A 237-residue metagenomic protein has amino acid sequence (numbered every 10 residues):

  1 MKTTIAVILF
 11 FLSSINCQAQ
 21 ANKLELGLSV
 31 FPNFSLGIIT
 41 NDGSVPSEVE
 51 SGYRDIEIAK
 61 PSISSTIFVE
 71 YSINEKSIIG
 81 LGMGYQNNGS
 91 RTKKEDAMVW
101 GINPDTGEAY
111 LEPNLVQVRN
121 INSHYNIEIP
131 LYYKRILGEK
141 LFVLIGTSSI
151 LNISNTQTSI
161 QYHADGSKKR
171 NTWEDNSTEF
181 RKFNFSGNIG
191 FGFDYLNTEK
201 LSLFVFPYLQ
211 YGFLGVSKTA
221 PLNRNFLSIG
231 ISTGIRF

Functional and structural regions predicted by a protein language model:
M1-F34, L141, S232-F237: Bacterial Sec-dependent N-terminal signal peptides
Q20-S72, K76-G80: Short glycine/proline- and aromatic-enriched beta-strand/turn motifs that initiate or cap beta-hairpins
A21, N74-K76, I136-G138, L196-T198: Outer-membrane beta-barrel channels and translocator barrels
L28-P32, S65-Y71, M83-Y85, I127-R135 (+4 more regions): Residues on the lipid-exposed face of transmembrane beta-strands in outer-membrane beta-barrel proteins
L36-K60, N87-H124, N152-N184, G215-R224: Extracellular/periplasm-exposed beta-strand and loop segments of Gram-negative cell-envelope proteins, dominated by
I39-N41, T178-F180, N184-F237: Predominantly the C-terminal beta-signal and adjacent terminal strand-loop region of outer-membrane beta-barrel
K76-I79, K140-V143, E199-L203: Repeated loop/turn-to-beta-strand initiation elements of outer-membrane beta-barrel proteins
L137-W173, G230-F237: Glycine/serine-rich loop-strand microenvironments at binding/catalytic pocket rims
